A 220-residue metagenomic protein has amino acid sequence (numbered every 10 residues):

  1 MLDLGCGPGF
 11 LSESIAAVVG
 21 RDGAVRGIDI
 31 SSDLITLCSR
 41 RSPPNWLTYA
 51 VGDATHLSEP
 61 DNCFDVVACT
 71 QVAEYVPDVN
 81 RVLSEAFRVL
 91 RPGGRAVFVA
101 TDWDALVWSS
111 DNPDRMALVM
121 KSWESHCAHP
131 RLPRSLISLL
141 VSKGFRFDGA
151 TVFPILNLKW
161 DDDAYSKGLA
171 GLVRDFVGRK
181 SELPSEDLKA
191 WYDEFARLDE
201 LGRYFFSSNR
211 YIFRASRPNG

Functional and structural regions predicted by a protein language model:
L2, P8-H56: Class I SAM-dependent methyltransferase SAM/SAH-binding core
R21-D22, L90-R95: Short glycine-dipeptide loop
T55-V67: A short acidic, Gly/Pro-enriched loop at the edge of an enzyme's catalytic core that lines a small-molecule cofactor
D65-D78: A short SAM/SAH-binding and catalytic strip from SAM-dependent methyltransferases
N80-P92: A short glycine-rich, Lys/Arg-flanked "PGG" loop and its adjoining helix->strand segment in the class I
V97-D162: Conserved catalytic/acceptor-binding region of the Class I
D148-G220: Conserved Class I S-adenosyl-L-methionine
